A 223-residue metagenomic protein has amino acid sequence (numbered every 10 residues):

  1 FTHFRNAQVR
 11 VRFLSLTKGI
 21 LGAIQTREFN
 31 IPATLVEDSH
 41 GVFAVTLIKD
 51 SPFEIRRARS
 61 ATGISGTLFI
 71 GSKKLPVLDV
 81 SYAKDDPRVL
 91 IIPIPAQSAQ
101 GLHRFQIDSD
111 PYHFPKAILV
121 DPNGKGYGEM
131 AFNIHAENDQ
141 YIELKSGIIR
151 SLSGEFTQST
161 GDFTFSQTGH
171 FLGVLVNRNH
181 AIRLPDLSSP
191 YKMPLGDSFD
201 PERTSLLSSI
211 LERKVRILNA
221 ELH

Functional and structural regions predicted by a protein language model:
F1-E28, A136-D139, S151-L152, M193-F199: Helical coiled-coil/dimerization "stalks" and their immediately adjacent regulatory linkers at helix->disorder
R5-K73, Q97, G161-H180: Catalytic histidine site
T26-F29, L35-G41, S81-R88, Y141-K145: Short, ordered beta-strand-loop transition motifs
I31-L35, K74-Y82, R104, G128-D139: Short, surface-exposed loop motifs enriched in S/T, G, D/E and P with embedded aromatic residues
H40-T62, F69-K116, G126, R216-L218 (+1 more regions): Conserved active-site neighborhood of the chymotrypsin/trypsin-like protease fold
T62-T67, F171-H223: C-terminal cap/linker of serine protease catalytic domains
V80, K125-N133, L152-D162, F199-E202 (+1 more regions): Low-complexity, flexible helical/coil segments
A96-T160, L175-D186: Flexible, gly/ser-rich surface segments that form the specificity/activation loops bordering the active-site cleft
